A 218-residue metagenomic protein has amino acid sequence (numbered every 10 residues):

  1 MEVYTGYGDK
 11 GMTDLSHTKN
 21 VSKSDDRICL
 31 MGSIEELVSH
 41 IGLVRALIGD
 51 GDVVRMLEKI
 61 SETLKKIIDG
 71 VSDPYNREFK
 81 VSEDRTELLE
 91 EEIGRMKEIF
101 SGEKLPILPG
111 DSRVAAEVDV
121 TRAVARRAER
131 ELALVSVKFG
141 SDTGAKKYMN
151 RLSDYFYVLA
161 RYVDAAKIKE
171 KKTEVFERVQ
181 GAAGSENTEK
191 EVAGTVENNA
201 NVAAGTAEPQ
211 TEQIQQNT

Functional and structural regions predicted by a protein language model:
M1-V196, V202-T218: Phosphate/pyrophosphate-binding loop motifs in nucleotide- or prenyl diphosphate-using proteins
